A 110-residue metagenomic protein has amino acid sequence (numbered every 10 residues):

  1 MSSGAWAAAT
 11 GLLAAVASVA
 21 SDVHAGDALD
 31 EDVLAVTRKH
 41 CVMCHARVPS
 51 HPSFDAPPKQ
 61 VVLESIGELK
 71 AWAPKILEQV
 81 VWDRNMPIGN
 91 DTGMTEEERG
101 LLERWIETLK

Functional and structural regions predicted by a protein language model:
M1-A7: Membrane-interfacial entry segments at the cytosolic side of transmembrane helices
A7-A17: Bacterial N-terminal signal peptides
V16-K110: Aromatic- and Gly/Pro-enriched helix-to-coil junctions and flexible linker segments
